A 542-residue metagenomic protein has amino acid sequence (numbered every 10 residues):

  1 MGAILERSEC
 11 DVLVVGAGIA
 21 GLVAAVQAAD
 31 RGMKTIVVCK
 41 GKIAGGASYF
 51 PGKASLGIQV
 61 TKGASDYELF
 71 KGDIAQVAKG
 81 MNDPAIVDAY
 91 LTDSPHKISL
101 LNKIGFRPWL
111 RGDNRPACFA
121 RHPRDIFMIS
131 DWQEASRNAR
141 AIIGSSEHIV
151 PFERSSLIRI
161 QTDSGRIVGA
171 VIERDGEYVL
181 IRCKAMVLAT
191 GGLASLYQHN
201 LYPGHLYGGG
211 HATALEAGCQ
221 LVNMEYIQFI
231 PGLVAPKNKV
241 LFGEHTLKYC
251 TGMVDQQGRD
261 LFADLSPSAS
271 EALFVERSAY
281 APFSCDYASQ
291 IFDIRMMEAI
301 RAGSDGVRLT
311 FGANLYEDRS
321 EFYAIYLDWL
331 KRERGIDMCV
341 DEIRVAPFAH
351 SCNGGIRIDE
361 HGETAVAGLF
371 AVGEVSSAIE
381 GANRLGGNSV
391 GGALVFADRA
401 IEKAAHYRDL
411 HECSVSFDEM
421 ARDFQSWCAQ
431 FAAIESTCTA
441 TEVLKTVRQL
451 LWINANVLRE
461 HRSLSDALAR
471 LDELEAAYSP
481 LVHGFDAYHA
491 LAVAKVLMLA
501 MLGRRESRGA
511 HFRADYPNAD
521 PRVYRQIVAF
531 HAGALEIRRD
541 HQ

Functional and structural regions predicted by a protein language model:
M1-A3, S8, Q27, M33 (+11 more regions): Glycine- and aromatic-enriched mobile tails/lids
R7-C10, G176-A185, A365: Core beta-strand elements of the Rossmann-like FAD/NAD(P) dinucleotide-binding domain in flavoenzyme oxidoreductases
V12-V37: N-terminal Rossmann-like FAD-binding beta1-loop-alpha1 element of flavoenzymes
G41-D66, G243: Conserved N-terminal glycine-rich FAD pyrophosphate-binding loop of Rossmann-like flavoproteins
I43, T213, Q220-I336, L394 (+1 more regions): An anion/pyrophosphate-binding glycine-rich loop and adjacent beta-alpha core in soluble alpha-beta enzymes
G57-A89: Glycine-rich active-site loop/strand segments that organize a redox cofactor
S94-E177, A185, A189-T190, Q198 (+2 more regions): Conserved redox-cofactor binding core of oxidoreductases
A185-V240, N383-K403: Glycine-rich loop(s) and the adjacent beta-strand/alpha-helix scaffold that form part
